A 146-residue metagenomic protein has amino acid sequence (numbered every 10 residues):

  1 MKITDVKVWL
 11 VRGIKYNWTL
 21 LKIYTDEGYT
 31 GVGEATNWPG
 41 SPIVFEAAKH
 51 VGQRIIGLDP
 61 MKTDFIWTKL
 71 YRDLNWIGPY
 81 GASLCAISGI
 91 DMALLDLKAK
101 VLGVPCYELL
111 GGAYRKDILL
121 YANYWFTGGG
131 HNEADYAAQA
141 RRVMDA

Functional and structural regions predicted by a protein language model:
M1-I14, K100, V104-I118: N-terminal amphipathic alpha-helix/helix-capping segment at the start of soluble metabolic enzymes
M1-V32, T36-N37: Structured beta-strand/loop patches that form or line metal/cofactor-binding pockets in enzymes
Y16, I90-D91, D135: Residue-level preference for nonpolar/small residues embedded in alpha-helices
N17-T19, K49, I118: Residues at beta-strand starts and edge strands
D26-L102: Metal- or metallocofactor-binding catalytic centers and their adjacent structured scaffolds across diverse enzyme
A82, A86-I87, G112, G128-D135: Short, well-structured alpha-helical patches and their helix-loop capping segments that border functional surfaces
C85, M92, V104-E108, R115 (+2 more regions): Conserved structural scaffold segments of CAZyme catalytic domains across common CAZy folds
K116-A146: Metal-dependent enolase-superfamily TIM-barrel catalytic cores that perform enediolate-based chemistry
